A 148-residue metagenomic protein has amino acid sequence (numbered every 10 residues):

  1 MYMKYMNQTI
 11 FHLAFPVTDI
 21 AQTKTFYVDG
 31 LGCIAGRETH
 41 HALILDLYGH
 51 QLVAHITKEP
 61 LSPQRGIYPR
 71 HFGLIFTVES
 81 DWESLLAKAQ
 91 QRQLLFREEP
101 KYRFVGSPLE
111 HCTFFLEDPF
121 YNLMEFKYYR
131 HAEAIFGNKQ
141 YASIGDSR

Functional and structural regions predicted by a protein language model:
Y2-M3, L86-A87, R92-R148: Vicinal oxygen chelate
T9-T18, D46, Q64-Q90, H111-E117: Vicinal oxygen chelate
F11-Q22, K58-G66, Q91-L94, N122-L123 (+1 more regions): Short N-terminal helix-initiation segments at or just after the protein's N-terminus
D19-I34: Amphipathic alpha-helical segments
G32-E38, L95-P100: Short secondary-structure junctions
I34-Y68, L116, L123-Y128: Conserved short beta-strand elements that form part of the metal-binding/catalytic scaffold of enzyme active sites
H55, G73-I75, E99, K127: A cross-family glycoside hydrolase active-site/sugar-binding cleft signature
